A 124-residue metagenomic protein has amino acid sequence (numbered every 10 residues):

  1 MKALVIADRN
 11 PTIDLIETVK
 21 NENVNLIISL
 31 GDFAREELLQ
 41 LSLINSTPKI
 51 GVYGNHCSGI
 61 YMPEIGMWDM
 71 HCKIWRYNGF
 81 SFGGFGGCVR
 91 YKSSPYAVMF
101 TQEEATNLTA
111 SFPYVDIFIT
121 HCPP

Functional and structural regions predicted by a protein language model:
M1-I44, F112-Y114: N-terminal active-site segment of His-dependent metallophosphoesterases
R9-I13, I50-P124: Conserved catalytic scaffold of divalent metal-dependent phosphoesterases
N45-K49: A short helix->loop->beta-strand "cap" motif at the edges of active sites that frequently abuts
